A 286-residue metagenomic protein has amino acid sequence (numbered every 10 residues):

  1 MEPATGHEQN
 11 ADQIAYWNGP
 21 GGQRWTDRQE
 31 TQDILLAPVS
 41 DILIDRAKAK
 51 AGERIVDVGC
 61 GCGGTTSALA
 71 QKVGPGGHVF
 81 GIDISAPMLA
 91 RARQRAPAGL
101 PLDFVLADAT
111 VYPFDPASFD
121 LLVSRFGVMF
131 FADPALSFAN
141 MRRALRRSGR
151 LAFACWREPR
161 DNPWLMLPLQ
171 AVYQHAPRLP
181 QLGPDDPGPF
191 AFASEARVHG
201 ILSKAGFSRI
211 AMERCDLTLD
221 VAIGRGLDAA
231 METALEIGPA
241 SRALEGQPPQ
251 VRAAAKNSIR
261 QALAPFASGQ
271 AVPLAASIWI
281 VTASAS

Functional and structural regions predicted by a protein language model:
E2-E53, G64-A68, M88-R91, R95 (+1 more regions): Conserved class I S-adenosyl-L-methionine
E2-G6, D12, Y16, R28 (+3 more regions): Conserved Class I S-adenosyl-L-methionine
A47-A49, V73, A96, L145-R147: A generic alpha-to-beta junction signature in SAM-dependent methyltransferases
R54-Y112, L121, L136: Class I SAM-dependent methyltransferase SAM/SAH-binding core
D120-A135, R157: A short SAM/SAH-binding and catalytic strip from SAM-dependent methyltransferases
A135, R143-I223: Conserved catalytic/acceptor-binding region of the Class I
